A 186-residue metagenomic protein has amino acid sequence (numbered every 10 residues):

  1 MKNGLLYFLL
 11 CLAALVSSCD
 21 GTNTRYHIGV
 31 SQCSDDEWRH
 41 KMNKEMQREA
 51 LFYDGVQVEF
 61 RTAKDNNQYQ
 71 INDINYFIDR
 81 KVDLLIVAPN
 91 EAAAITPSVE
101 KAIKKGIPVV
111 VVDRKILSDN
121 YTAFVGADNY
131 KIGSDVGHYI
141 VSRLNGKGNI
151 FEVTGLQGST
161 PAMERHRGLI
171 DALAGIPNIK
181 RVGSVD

Functional and structural regions predicted by a protein language model:
M1-G4: Positively charged n-region of N-terminal signal peptides that target proteins for export
Y7-L15: Bacterial N-terminal signal peptides
S17-D186: A residue-level marker of the well-folded mature domains of exported/periplasmic proteins
